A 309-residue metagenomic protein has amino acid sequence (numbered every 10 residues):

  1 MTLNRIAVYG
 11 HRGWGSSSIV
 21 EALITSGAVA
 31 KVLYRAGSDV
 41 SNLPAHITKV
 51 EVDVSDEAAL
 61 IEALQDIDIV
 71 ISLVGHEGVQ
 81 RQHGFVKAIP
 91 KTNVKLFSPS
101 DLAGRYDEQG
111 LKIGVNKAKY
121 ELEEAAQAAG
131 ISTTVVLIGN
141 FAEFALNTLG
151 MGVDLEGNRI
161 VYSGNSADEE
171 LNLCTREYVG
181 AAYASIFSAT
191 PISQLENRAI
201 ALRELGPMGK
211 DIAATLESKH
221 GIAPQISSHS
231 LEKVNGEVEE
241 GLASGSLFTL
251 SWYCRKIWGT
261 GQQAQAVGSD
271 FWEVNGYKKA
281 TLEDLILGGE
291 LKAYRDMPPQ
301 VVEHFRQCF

Functional and structural regions predicted by a protein language model:
T2-A45, S55-A58, V79-H83, T92 (+3 more regions): Oxidoreductase cofactor-interface core, primarily capturing Rossmann-like NAD(P)-dependent enzymes
R5, D68-I69, L96: Structural motif
A7, V50, S98: Conserved Rossmann-like nucleotide-binding pocket used by diverse enzymes that bind dinucleotide cofactors
T48-D68: Conserved Rossmann-fold cofactor-binding substructure of NAD(P)-dependent oxidoreductases
I61, R176-A184, K279-L287: Short, amphipathic alpha-helical "lid/cap" segments that border enzyme active or binding sites
I71-G75, P99: Redox-cofactor binding/interface segments in oxidoreductases and associated redox assembly factors
L231-F309: A hydrophobic C-terminal alpha-helical subdomain
